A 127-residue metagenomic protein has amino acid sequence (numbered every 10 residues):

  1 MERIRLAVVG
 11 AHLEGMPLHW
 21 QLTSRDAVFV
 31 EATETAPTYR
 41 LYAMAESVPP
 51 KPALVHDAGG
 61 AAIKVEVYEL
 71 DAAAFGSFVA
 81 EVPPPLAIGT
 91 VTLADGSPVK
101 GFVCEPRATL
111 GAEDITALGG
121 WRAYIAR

Functional and structural regions predicted by a protein language model:
M1-R127: Glycine-aromatic micro-motifs
